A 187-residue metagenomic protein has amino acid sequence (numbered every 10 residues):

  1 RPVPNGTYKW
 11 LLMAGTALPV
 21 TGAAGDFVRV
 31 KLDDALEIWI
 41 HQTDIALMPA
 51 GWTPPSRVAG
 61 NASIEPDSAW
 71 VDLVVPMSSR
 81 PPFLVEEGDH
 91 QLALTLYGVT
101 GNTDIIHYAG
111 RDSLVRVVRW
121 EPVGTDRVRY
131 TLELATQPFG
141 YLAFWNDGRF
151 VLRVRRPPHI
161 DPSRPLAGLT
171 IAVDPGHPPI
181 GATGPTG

Functional and structural regions predicted by a protein language model:
R1-T170: Signal-peptide-cleaved, periplasmic/extracellular N-terminal interaction regions immediately downstream of the signal
T100, P178-P179: Active-site/binding-pocket entry motifs
P157, G176-P178: Catalytic metal-binding/acid-base residues of hydrolase active sites
T170-D174, G181: Structural recognition of the beta-strand scaffold that forms the well-ordered cores of secreted hydrolase catalytic
A182-G187: Glycine- and acidic-residue-enriched helix-capping/strand-helix junction motifs
